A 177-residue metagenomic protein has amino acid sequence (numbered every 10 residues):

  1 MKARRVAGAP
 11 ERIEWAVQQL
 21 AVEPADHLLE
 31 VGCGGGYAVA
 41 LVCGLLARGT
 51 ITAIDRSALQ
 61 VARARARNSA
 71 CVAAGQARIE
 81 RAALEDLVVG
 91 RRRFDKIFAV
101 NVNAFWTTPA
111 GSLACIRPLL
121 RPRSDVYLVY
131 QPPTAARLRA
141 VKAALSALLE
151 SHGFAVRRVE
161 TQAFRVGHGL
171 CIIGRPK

Functional and structural regions predicted by a protein language model:
M1-V17: Conserved SAM-binding loop and adjacent beta-strand
D26, G49, S124: Glycine-centered, small-residue-biased loops immediately flanking beta-strands in adenine/cofactor-binding cores
L29-D86: Class I SAM-dependent methyltransferase SAM/SAH-binding core
E85-I97: A short acidic, Gly/Pro-enriched loop at the edge of an enzyme's catalytic core that lines a small-molecule cofactor
K96-P109: A short SAM/SAH-binding and catalytic strip from SAM-dependent methyltransferases
A110-P122: A short glycine-rich, Lys/Arg-flanked "PGG" loop and its adjoining helix->strand segment in the class I
R123-Q131: Conserved beta-strand signature within the Rossmann-like core of class I S-adenosyl-L-methionine
H152, A163-K177: Core SAM-dependent methyltransferase catalytic element
